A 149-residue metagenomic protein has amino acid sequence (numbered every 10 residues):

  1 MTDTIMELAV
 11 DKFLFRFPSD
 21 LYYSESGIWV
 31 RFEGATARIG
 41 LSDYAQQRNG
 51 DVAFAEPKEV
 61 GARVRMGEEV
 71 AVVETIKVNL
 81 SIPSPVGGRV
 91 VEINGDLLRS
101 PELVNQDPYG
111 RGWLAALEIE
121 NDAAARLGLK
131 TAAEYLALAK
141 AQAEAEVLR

Functional and structural regions predicted by a protein language model:
T2-M66, R111-N121, L129-A133, A137-R149: Acidic, low-complexity mobile loops and tails
F32-A35, I93-R99, A124: Short, conserved beta-turn/loop elements at beta-strand boundaries and strand-helix junctions
D43-A45, K77, V86, A125: Short glycine-rich, polar/acidic loop-and-turn segments at beta strand-coil junctions
A53-F54, V60, V78-S81, N105: Short, conserved secondary-structure segments in the cores of folded domains
E59-V73, S84, R89-E92: Short, well-structured beta-strand-loop connectors
E69-A71, I76-V78, D96-L97, N121: Short, charged beta-turn/beta-strand-edge "cap" motif at the junction between a beta-strand and an adjacent loop
L80-R111: Mid-chain, well-packed structural core segment of small domains
